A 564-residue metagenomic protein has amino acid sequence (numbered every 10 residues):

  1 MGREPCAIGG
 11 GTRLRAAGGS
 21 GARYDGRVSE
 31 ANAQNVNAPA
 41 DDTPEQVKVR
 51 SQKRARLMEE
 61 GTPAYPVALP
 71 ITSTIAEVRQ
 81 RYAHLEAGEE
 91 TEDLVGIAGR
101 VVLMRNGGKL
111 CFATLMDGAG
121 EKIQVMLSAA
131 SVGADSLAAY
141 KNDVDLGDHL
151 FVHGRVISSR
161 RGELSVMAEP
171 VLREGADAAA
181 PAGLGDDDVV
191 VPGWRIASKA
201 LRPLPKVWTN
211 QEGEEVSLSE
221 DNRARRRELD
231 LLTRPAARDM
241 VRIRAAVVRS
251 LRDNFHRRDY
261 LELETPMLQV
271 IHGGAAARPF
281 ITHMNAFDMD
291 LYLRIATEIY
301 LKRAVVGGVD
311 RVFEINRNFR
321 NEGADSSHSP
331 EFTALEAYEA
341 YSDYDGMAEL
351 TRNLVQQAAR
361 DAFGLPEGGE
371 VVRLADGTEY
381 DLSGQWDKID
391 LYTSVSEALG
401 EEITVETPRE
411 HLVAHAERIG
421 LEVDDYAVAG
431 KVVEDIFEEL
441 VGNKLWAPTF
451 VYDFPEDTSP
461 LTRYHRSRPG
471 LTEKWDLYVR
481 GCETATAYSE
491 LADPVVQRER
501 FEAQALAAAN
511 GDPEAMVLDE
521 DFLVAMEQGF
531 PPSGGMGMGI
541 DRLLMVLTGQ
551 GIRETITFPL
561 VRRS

Functional and structural regions predicted by a protein language model:
A16-S564: Class II aminoacyl-tRNA synthetase catalytic cores and aaRS-like
